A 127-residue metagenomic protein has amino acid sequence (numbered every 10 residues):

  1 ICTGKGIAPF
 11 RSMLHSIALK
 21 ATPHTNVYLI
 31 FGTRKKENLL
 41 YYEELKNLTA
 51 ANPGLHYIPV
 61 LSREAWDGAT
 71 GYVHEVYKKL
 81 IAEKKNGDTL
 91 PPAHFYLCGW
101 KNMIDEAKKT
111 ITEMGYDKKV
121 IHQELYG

Functional and structural regions predicted by a protein language model:
I1-C2, G32: Short beta-strand segments
T3-A8: Ser/Thr-glycine-rich phosphate-binding loops at phosphate-binding pockets of nucleotides, nucleotide cofactors
P9-K20: Histidine-anchored nucleotide/phosphate-binding helix
T25-G127: Reductase modules of NAD(P)H-dependent flavoproteins
